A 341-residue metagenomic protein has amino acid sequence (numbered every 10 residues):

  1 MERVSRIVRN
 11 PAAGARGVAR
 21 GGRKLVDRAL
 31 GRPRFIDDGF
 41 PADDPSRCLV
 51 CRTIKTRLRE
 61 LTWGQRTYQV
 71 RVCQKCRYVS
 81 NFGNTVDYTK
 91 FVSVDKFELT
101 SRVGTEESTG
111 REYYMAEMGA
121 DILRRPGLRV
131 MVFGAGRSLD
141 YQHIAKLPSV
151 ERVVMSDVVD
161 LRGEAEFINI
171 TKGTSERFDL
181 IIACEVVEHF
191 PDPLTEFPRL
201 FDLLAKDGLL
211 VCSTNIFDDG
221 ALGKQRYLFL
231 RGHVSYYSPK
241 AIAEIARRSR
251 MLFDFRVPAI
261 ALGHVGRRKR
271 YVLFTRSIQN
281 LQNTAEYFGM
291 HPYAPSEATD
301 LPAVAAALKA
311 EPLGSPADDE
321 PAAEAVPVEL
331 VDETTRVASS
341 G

Functional and structural regions predicted by a protein language model:
M1-G14: Compositionally biased, charge-rich terminal segments
P11-L180, C184, L194-P198, L203 (+3 more regions): Conserved N-terminal segment of class I S-adenosyl-L-methionine
E185-H189: A short His-aromatic
F190-P191, L204-K206: Helix-to-beta-strand junctions that scaffold the AdoMet/dcAdoMet cofactor pocket in Class I SAM-dependent enzymes
C212-S235, K240-R247: Short, glycine-/aromatic-enriched active-site segment of Class I SAM-dependent methyltransferases
R247-S249, R276: Long, well-ordered mid-to-C-terminal structural blocks that present hydrophobic/aromatic surfaces
